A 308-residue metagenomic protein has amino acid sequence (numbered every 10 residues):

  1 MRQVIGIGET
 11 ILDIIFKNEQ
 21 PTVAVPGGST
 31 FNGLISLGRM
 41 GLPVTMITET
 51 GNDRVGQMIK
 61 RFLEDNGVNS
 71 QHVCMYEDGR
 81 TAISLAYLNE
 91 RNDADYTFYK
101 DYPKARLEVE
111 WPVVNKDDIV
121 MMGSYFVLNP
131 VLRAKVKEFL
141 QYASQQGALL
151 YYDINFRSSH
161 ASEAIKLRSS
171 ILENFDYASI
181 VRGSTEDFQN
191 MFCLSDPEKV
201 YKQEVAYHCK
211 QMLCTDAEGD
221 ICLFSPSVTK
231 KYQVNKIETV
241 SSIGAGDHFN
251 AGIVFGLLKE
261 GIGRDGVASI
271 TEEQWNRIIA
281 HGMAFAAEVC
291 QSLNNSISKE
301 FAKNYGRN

Functional and structural regions predicted by a protein language model:
M1-N69: Glycine-rich phosphate/adenosyl-contacting loop at the front of the ribokinase-like
R2, P197-N308: Conserved phosphate-binding/catalytic region of the ribokinase-like
Q3-I5, D118-I119, I180, Q211: Structural motif
G8-T10, S29, Y125, I154 (+1 more regions): Active-site metal-binding loops of divalent metal-dependent hydrolases
L37, S184, G246: Short, conserved phosphate/pyrophosphate- and ester-handling motifs at nucleotide-, phospho-/glycolipid
P43-S124, Y305-N308: Conserved N-terminal subdomain of the carbohydrate kinase-like
V113-N115, L172-F175, A206: A short, aliphatic-rich alpha-helical micro-motif
L128-K202, D220: Conserved beta-alpha-beta core of the PfkB/ribokinase-like small-molecule kinase fold
